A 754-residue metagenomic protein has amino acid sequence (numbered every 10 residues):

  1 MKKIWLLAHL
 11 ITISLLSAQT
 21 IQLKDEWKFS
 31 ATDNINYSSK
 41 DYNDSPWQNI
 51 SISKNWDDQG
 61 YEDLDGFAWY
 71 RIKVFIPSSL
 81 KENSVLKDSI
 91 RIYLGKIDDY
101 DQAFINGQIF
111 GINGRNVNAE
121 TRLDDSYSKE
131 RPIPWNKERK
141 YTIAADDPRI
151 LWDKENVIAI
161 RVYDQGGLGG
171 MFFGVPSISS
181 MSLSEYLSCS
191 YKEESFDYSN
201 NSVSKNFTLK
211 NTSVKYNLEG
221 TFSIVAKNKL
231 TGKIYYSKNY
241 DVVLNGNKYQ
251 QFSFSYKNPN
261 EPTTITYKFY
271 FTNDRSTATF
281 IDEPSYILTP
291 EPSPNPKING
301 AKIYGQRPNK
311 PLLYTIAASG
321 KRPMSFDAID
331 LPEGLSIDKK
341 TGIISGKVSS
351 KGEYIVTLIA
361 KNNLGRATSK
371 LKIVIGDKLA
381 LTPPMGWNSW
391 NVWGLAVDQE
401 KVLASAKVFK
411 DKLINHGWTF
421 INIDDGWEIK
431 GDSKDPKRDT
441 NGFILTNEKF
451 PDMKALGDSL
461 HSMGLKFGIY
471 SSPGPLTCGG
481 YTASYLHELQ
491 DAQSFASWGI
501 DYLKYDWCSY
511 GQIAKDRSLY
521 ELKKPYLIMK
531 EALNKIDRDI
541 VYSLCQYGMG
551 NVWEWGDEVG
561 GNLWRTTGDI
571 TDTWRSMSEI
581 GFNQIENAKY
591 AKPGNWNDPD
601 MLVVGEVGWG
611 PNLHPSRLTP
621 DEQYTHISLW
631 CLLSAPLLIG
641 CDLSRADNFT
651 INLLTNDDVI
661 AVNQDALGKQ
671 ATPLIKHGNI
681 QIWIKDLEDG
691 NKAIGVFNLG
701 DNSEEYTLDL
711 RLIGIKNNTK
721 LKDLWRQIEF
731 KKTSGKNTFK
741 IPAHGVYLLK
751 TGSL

Functional and structural regions predicted by a protein language model:
I21-N34, W47, R115-N200: An acidic-aromatic loop/edge-strand motif
W47, V74-I76, L80-F110, I158-V162: Aromatic-lined ligand-binding clefts that engage carbohydrates, nucleic acids, or primary amines
Y70, L218, Y624, W630-L633 (+2 more regions): Carbohydrate-binding surface patches
E120, P383, N391, S405-K515: Aromatic-lined carbohydrate-binding/catalytic grooves of carbohydrate-active enzymes
Q250-S255, G334-S350: Strand-loop-strand motifs at the edges of beta-sheets in extracellular beta-sandwich domains
P296-K321: Solvent-exposed, low-complexity, repeat-rich "mucin-like" stalks and linkers
Q490, D539-D642: Glycan-recognition surfaces
K732-L754: C-terminal beta-strand-rich structural cap/linker in extracellular carbohydrate-active enzymes
